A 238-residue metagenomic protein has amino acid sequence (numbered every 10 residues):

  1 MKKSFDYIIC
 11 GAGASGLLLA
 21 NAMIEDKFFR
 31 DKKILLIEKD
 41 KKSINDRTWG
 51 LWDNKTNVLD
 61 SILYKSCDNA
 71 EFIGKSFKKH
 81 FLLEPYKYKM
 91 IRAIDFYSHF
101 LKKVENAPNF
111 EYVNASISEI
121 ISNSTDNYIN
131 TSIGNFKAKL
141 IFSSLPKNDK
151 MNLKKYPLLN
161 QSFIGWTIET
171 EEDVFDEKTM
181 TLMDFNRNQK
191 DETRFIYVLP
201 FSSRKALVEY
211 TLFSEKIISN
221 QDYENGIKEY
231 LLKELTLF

Functional and structural regions predicted by a protein language model:
M1-S15, L35: Beta1/beta-strand and adjacent pyrophosphate-binding region of the FAD-binding site in flavoprotein oxidoreductases
K2, F28-K32, L237: Short helix-terminating capping/connector loops at secondary-structure junctions
K2, K78-H80, N135: Short, mixed charged/polar active-site loops that provide acid/base catalysis or chelate metal/phosphate cofactors
G11, E84-Y88, E215: A short N-terminal beta->alpha junction/helix N-cap motif
A12, A22, D26, N106-T236: Predominantly flavin-linked oxidoreductase catalytic cores and closely associated redox partners
S15, R92-F96, S219-Y223: Soluble or luminal CAZymes and related metallo-dependent hydrolases
L18, A22-F77: N-terminal FAD cofactor-binding segment of flavoenzymes
D53-A115, E119-S122: A conserved beta-strand/loop capping segment in the N-terminal third of enzymes that catalyze redox or closely related
